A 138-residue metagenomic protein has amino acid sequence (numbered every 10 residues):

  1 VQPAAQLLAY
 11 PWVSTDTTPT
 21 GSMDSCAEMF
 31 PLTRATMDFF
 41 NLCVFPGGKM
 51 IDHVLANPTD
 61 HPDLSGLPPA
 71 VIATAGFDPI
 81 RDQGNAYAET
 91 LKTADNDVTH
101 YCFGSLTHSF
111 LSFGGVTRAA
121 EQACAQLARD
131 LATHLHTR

Functional and structural regions predicted by a protein language model:
V1-R138: Alpha/beta-hydrolase superfamily serine-hydrolase fold, recognizing
